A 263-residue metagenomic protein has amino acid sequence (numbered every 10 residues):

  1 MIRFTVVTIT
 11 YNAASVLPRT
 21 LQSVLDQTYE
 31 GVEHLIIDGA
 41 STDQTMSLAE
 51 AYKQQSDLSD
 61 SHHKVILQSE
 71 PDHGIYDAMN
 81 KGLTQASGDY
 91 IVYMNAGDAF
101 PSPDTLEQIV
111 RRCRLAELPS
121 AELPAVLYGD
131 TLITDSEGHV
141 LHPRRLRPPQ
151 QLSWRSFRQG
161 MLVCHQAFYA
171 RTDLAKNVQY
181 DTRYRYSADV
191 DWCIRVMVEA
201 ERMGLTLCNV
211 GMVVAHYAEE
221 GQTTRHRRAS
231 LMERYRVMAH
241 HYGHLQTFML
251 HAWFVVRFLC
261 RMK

Functional and structural regions predicted by a protein language model:
M1-T224, C260-K263: Nucleotide-sugar donor-binding/catalytic module of glycosyltransferases that assemble extracellular/cell-envelope
Q27-Y29, M238-K263: Membrane-interface aromatic/basic loop that binds lipid-linked glycans or pyrophosphate carriers, typified by
A200, V213, T224-M249: Catalytic core of nucleotide-sugar-dependent glycosyltransferases
